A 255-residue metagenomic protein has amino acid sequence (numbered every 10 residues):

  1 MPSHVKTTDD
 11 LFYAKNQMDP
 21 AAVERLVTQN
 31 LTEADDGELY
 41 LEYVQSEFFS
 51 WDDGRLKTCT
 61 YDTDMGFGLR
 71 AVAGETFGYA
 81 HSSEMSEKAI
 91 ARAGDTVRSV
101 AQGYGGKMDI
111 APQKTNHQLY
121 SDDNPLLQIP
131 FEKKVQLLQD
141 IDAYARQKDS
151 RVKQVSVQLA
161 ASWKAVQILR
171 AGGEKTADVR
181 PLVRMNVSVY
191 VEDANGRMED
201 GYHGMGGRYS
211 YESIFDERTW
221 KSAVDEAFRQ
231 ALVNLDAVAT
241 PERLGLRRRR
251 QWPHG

Functional and structural regions predicted by a protein language model:
M1-G255: Active-site bordering "gate/hinge" segments that shape substrate access to catalytic or cofactor-binding pockets
